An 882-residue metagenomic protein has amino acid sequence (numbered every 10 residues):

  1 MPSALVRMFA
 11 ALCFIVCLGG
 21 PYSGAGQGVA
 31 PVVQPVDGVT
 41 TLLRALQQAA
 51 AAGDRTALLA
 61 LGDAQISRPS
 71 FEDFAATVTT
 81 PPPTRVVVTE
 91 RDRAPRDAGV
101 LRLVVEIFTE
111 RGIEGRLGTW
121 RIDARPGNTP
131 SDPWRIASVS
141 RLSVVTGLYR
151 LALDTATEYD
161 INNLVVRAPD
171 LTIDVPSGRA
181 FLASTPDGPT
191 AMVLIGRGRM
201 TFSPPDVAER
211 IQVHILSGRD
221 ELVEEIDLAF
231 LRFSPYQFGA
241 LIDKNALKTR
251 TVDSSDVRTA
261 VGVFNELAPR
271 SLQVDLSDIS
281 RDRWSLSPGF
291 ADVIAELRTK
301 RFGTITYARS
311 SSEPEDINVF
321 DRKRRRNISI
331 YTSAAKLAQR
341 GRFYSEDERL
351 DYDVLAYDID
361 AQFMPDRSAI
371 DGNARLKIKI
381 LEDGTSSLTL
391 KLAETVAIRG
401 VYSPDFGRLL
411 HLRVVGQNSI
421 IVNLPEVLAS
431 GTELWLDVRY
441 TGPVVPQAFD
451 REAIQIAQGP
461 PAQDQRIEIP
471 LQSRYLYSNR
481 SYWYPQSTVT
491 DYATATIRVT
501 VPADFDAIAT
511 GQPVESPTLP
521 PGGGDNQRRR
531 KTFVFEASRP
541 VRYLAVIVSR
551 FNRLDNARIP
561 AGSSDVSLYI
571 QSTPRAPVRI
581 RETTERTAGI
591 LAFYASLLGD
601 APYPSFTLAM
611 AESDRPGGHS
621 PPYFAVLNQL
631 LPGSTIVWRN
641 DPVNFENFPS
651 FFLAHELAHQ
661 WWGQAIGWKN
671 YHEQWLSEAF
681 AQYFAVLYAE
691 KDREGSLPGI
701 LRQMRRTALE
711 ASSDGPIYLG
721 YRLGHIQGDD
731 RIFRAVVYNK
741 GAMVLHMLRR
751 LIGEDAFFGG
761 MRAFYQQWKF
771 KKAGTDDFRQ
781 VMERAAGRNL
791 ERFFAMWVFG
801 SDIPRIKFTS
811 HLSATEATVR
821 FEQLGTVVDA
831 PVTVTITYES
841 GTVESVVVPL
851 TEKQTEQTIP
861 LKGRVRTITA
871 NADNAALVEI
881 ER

Functional and structural regions predicted by a protein language model:
R7-P21: Bacterial N-terminal signal peptides
Y22, N418, F535, S567-Q823: Hydrophobic alpha-helical and helix-loop surface patches within well-folded domains that function as non-catalytic
V29-I113, D776, Q780, R784 (+1 more regions): Short solvent-exposed beta->alpha transition segments
A94-R150, E839: Exposed beta-sheet edge and beta->alpha loop/turn motif
G147-V165, P169-D256, T385-L388, A393-G459 (+2 more regions): A surface-exposed beta-strand-loop module
D227, F233-D351, D437-F551: Extended, low-hydrophobicity, Ser/Thr/Pro/Gly-biased non-transmembrane segments
F290, R298-A338, F343, R349 (+14 more regions): Non-catalytic accessory/interaction domains
G341, D347-N373, K379-G384, K391-E394 (+5 more regions): Hydrophobic helix-coil surface modules that form long, contiguous segments used for peptide/substrate interaction
